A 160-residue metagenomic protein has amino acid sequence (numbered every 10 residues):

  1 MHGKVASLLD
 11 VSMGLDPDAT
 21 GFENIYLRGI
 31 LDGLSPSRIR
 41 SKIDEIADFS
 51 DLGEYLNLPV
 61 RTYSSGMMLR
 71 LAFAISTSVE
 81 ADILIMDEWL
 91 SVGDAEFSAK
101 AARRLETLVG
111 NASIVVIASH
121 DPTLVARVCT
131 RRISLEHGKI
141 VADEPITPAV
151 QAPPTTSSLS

Functional and structural regions predicted by a protein language model:
M1-G29: ABC ATPase nucleotide-binding domain signature region
Y26, R38-Y55, A72-A74: Conserved ABC ATPase "signature" region
T77-M86: A short, proline-enriched helix->beta-strand linker immediately N-terminal to the Walker B motif in ABC-type P-loop
S98-N111: Helical segment within the ABC ATPase nucleotide-binding domain
S119-H120: H-loop/switch region of ABC-family ATPase nucleotide-binding domains
R127-S134: Conserved catalytic segment of ABC-fold P-loop ATPases
D143-E144: ABC ATPase "signature
